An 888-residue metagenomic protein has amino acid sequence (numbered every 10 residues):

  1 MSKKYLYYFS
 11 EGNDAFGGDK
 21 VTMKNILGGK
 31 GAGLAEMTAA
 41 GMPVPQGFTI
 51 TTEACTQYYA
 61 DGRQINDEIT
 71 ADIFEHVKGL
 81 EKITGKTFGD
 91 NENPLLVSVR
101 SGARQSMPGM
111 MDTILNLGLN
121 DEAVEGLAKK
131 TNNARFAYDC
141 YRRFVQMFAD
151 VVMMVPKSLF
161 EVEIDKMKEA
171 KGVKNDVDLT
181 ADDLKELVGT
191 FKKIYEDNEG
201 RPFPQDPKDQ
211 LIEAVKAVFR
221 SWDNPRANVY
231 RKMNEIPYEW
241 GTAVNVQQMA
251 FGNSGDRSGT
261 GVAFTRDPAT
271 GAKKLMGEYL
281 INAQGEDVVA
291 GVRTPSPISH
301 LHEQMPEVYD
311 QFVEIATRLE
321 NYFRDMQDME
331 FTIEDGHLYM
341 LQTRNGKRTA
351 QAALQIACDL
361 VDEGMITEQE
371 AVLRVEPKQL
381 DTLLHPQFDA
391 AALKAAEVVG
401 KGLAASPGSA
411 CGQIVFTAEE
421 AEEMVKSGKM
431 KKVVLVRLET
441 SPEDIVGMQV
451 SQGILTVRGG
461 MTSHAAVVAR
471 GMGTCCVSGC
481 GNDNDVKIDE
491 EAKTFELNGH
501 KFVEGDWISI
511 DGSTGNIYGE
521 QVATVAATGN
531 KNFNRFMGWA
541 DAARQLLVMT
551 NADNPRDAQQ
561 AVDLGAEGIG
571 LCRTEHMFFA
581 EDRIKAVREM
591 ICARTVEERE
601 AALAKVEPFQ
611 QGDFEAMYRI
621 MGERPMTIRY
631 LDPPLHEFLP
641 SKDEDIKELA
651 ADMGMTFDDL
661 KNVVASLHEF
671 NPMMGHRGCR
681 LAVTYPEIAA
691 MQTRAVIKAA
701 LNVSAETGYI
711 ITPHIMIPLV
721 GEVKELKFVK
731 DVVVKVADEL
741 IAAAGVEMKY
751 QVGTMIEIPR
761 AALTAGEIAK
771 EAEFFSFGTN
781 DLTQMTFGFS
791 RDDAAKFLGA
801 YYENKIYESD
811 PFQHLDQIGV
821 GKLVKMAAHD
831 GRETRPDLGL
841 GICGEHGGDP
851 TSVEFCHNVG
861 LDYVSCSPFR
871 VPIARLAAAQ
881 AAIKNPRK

Functional and structural regions predicted by a protein language model:
M1-A396, M430-V434, S441-V446, Q452 (+9 more regions): Nucleotide/phosphate-binding sheet-loop regions of phosphoryl- and nucleotidyl-transfer enzymes
F48, V457-G459, S478-N482, C572 (+2 more regions): Short beta->alpha connector loops at strand-helix junctions that form conserved, small/polar/Pro-enriched
R100, G529-N532, W539-K888: Conserved alpha/beta-domain cores
R318, A492-N498: Short alpha-helix capping/helix-loop boundary micro-motifs
M365-V450, N516-V522, F533, M537-D541 (+1 more regions): Protease-associated
Q452-R458, C476, G841: A short, small-residue-rich loop immediately preceding and capping a beta-strand
M472-T474: Residues forming the flavin
